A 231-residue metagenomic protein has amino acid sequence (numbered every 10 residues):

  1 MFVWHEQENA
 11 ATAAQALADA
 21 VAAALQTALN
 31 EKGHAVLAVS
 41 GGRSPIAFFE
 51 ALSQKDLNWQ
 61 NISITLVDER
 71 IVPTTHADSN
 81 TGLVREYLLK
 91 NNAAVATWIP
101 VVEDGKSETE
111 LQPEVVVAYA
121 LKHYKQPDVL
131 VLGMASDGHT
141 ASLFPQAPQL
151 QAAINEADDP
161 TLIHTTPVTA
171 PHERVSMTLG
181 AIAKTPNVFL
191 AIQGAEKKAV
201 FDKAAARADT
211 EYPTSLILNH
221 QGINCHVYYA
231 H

Functional and structural regions predicted by a protein language model:
M1, Q60-V131: Ligand-binding beta-strand-loop-alpha-helix segment within the catalytic cores of soluble metabolic enzymes
M1-L37: N-terminal glycine-/serine-/threonine-rich phosphate-binding loop
L29-S53: Glycine-rich N-terminal segment of FAD-binding domains in flavoprotein oxidoreductases, spanning the beta-loop-helix
V39-S44, L132-S136, Q193: Glycine-rich beta-strand-to-loop/alpha-helix junction loops that act as flexible
A51-W59, P145-I154, A206: A glycine- and small-aliphatic-rich helix-loop capping segment at beta-alpha/alpha-beta transitions that lines
E110, A141-Q146, V200-A204: A short secondary-structure junction signal
S136-L179: Class I SAM-dependent methyltransferase SAM-binding "motif I" and its flanking Rossmann-like core
G180, K184-H231: ATP/nucleoside-binding phosphotransfer catalytic cores, i.e., glycine-rich phosphate-binding loops
